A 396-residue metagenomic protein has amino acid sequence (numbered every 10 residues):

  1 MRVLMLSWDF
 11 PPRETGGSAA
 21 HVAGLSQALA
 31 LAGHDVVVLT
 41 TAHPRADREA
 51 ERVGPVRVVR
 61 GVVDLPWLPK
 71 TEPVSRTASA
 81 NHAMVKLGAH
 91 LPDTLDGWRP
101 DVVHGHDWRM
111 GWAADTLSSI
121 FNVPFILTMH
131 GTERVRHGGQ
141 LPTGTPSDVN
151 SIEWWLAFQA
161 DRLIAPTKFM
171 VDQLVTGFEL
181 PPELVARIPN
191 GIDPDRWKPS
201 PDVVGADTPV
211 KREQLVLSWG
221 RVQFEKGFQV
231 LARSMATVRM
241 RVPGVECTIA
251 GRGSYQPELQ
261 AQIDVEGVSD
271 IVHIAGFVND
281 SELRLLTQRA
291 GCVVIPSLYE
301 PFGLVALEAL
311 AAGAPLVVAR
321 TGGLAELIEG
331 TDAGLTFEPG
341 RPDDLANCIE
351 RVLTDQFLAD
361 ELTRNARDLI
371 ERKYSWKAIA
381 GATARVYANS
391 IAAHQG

Functional and structural regions predicted by a protein language model:
M1-R57, Q395: N-terminal subdomain of nucleotide-sugar transferases
A20, Q214, S218-M240, C247 (+2 more regions): A conserved mid-protein helix/loop that constitutes part of the nucleotide-sugar donor-binding site
F169, G191: Carbohydrate-associated surface elements
E258-V278: Nucleotide-activated donor-binding/catalytic signature segment of Leloir-type glycosyltransferases, i.e., the conserved
F277-V278, L285-A290: Short alpha-helical donor nucleotide-sugar binding micro-motif in glycosyltransferases
L298: Aromatic "clamp/platform" in nucleotide-sugar-dependent glycosyltransferases that forms part of the donor/acceptor
P315-A319: Short hydrophobic beta-strand element within catalytic cores of glycosyltransferases and related nucleotide-activated
G330-T331, L335-P342, R351-F357: Conserved acidic donor-binding segment of nucleotide-sugar-dependent glycosyltransferases
